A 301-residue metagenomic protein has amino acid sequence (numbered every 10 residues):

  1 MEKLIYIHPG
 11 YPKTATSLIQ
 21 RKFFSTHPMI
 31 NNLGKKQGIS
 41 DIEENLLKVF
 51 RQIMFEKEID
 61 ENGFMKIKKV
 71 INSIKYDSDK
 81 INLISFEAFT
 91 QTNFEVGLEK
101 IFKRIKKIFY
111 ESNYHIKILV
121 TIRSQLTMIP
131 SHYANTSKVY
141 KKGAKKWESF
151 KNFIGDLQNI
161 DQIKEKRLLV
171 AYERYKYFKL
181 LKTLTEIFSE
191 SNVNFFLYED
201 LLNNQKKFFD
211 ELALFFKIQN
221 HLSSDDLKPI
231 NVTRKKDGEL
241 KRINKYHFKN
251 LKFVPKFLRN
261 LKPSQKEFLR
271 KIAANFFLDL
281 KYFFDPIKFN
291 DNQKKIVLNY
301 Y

Functional and structural regions predicted by a protein language model:
M1-Y301: Anion-recognition interface
